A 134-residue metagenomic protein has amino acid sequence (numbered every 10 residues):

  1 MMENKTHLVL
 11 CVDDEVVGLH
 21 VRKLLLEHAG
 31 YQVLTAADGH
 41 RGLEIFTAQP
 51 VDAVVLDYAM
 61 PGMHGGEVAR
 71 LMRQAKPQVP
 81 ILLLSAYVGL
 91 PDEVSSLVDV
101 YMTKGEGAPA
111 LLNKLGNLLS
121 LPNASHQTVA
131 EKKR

Functional and structural regions predicted by a protein language model:
M1-L8, P109-R134: Non-catalytic signal-transmission and effector/linker regions of two-component phosphorelay proteins
D13, D57: Active-site residues of response regulator receiver
V16-L34: Two-component/phosphorelay signaling modules centered on CheY-like receiver
A37-R41, H64-V68: Acidic catalytic/metal-coordinating carboxylates
Q49-V55: Active-site beta3 strand of CheY-like receiver
M60: Receiver (REC) domain active-site loop signature in two-component systems and cognate sites in sensor histidine kinases
E67, Y87-N113: Alpha4 helix (beta4-alpha4-beta5 surface) of REC/receiver domains from two-component response regulators
